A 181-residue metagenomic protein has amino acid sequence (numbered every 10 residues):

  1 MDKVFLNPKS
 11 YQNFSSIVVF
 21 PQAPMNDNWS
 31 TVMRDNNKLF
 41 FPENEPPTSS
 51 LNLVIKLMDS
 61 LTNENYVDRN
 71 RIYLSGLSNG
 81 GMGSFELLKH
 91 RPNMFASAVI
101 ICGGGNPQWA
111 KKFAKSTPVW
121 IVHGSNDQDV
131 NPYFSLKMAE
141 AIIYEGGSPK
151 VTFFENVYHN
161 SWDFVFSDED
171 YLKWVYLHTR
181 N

Functional and structural regions predicted by a protein language model:
M1-K9, C102-K111, K137: Alpha-helical scaffolding within the catalytic cores of extracellular/periplasmic polymer-degrading hydrolases
M1-L51: Active-site machinery of serine-nucleophile hydrolases
N13-S16, A114-V119: Short, proline-enriched alpha-helix->beta-strand connector loops that line the catalytic pocket of alpha/beta-hydrolase
V32-L77: Gly/Ser-rich "nucleophile elbow"/oxyanion-hole loop immediately N-terminal to the catalytic nucleophile in hydrolases
L51, F85, P132-L136: Short, surface-exposed alpha-helical segments at coil->helix boundaries
D59-K115: Primarily recognizes the serine-hydrolase "nucleophile elbow" in alpha/beta-hydrolase and SGNH/GDSL folds
I101, W109, P118-N181: C-terminal catalytic histidine-bearing segment of alpha/beta-hydrolase fold enzymes
